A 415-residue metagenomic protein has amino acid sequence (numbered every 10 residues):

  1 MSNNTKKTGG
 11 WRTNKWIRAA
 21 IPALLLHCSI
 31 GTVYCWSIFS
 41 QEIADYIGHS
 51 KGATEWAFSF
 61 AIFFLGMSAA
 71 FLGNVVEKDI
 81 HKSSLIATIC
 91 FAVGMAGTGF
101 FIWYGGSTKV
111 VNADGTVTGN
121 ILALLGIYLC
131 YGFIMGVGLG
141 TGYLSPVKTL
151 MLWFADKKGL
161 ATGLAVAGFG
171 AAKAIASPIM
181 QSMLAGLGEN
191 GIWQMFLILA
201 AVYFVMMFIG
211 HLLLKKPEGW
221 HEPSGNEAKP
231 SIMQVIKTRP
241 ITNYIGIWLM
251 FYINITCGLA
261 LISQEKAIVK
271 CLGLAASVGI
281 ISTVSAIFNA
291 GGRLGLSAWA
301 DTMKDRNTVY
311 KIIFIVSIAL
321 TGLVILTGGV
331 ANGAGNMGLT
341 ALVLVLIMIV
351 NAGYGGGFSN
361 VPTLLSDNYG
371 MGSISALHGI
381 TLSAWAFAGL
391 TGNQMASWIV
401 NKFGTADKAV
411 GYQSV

Functional and structural regions predicted by a protein language model:
S2, K215-M233: Flexible cytoplasmic inter-helical loops of multi-pass small-molecule transporters
W36-I43, S177, P240-A298, F358 (+2 more regions): Extracytoplasmic gate region of multi-pass secondary transporters
I43, G140-F154, A161-T162, G356-Y369: Intracellular juxtamembrane helix-capping segments at the cytosolic ends of symmetry-related transmembrane helices
S68-I80, R293-D305, V400-N401: Helix-to-loop junctions at the C-terminal end of transmembrane segments in multipass secondary transporters
C90-N120, V316-G335: C-terminal ends and interior cores of transmembrane alpha-helices in multi-pass membrane transporters/permeases
G94, V110-T141, Y252, G338-G356: Hydrophobic core of transmembrane alpha-helices in multi-pass small-molecule transporters, especially MFS/SLC-type
L164, F169-E218: Helix-loop-helix hairpin linking two adjacent transmembrane segments in secondary transporters
F251, C257, L272, S282-N289 (+2 more regions): C-terminal transmembrane helical hairpin of 12-TM major facilitator-type secondary transporters
